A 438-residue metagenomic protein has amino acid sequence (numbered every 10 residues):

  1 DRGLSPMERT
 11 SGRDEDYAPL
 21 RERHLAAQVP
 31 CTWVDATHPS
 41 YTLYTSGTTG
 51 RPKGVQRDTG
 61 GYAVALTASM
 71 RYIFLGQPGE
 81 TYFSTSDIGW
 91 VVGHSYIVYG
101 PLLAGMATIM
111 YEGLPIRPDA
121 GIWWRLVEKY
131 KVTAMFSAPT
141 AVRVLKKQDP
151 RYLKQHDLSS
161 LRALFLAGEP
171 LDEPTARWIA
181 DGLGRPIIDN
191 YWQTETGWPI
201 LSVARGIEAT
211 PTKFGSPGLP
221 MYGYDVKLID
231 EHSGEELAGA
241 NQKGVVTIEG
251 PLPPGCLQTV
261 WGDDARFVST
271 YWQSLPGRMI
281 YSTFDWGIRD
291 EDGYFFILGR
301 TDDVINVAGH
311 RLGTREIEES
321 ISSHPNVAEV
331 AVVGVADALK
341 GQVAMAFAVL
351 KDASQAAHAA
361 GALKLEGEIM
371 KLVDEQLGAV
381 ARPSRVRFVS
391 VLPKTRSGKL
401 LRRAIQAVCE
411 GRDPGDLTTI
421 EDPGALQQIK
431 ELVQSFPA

Functional and structural regions predicted by a protein language model:
T10-Y44, R51, G61, L66 (+2 more regions): Conserved pre-ATP/AMP-binding loop-to-beta segment of ANL
P39, T45-T48, M70, Y82 (+7 more regions): Conserved S/T- and glycine-rich ATP-binding loop of Class I adenylate-forming
P52-G54, A65-Y72, W124, V142-P150 (+8 more regions): Adenylate-forming
A63-T81, V91-A134, K147-Q148: Conserved AMP-binding/adenylation subdomain of ANL enzymes
Y82, Y99, L103-M106, T133-S137 (+3 more regions): Gly/Ser/Thr-rich phosphate-binding loop
D87, G168, W192, G218 (+2 more regions): Active-site glycine-centered loops adjacent to acidic/histidine catalytic or metal-binding residues that shape
E128, M135, P253, T259 (+6 more regions): AMP-binding/adenylate-forming catalytic core of the ANL superfamily
L219-G223, G234-Q273, L312, D413-P414: Conserved ATP/PPi-binding loop(s) of AMP-dependent carboxylate-activating enzymes
